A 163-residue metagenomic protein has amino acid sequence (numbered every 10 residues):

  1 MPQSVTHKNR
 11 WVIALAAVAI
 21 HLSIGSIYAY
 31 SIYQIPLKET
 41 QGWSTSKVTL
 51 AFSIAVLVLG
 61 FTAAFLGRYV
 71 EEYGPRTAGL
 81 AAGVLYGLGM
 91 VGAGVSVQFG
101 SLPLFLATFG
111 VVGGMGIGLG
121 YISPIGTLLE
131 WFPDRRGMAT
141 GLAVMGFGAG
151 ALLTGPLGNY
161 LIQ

Functional and structural regions predicted by a protein language model:
H7-A29: Pair of pore-lining "gating" transmembrane helices in MFS-fold secondary transporters
H21-L22, G89, L102-L119: Hydrophobic core of transmembrane alpha-helices in multi-pass small-molecule transporters, especially MFS/SLC-type
L37, G118-F132, A139-T140: Intracellular juxtamembrane helix-capping segments at the cytosolic ends of symmetry-related transmembrane helices
S53-R68: Central cavity-lining transmembrane alpha-helices of secondary-active solute carriers, predominantly the Major
F65, L142-Q163: A gly/Pro-rich, aromatic-decorated transmembrane alpha-helix motif that marks the paired, flexible gating helices
R76-G79, F105: Primarily marks hydrophobic transmembrane alpha-helices of the MFS/SLC 12-helix fold
V84-F99: C-terminal ends and interior cores of transmembrane alpha-helices in multi-pass membrane transporters/permeases
